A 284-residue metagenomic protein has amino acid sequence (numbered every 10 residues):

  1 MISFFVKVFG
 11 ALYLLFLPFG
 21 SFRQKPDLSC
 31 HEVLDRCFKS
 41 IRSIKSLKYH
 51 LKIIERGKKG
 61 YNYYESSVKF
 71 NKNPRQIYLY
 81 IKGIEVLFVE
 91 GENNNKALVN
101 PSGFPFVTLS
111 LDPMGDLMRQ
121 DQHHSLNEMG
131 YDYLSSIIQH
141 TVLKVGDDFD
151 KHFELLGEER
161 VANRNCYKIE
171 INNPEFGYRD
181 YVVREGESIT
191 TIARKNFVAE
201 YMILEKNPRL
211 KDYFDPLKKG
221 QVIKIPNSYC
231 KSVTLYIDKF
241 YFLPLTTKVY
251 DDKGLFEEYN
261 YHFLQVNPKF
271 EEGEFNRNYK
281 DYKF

Functional and structural regions predicted by a protein language model:
S3-A11: Sec-dependent signal peptide recognition, specifically the positively charged N-region followed immediately by
F19, R23-L28, R36, I84 (+11 more regions): Non-transmembrane domains of secretory- and envelope-associated proteins
K39-K58, I77-L79: A short, Trp-centered hydrophobic/proline-enriched beta-strand micro-motif
L47-L51, N165-N173: A short hydrophobic beta-strand element
S67-S135, E257: An acidic-aromatic
R179-Y181: Short beta-strand-turn/beta-hairpin segments enriched in glycine/proline and small hydrophobics that form edge-strand
A193: The alpha-helix within a helix-turn-helix
